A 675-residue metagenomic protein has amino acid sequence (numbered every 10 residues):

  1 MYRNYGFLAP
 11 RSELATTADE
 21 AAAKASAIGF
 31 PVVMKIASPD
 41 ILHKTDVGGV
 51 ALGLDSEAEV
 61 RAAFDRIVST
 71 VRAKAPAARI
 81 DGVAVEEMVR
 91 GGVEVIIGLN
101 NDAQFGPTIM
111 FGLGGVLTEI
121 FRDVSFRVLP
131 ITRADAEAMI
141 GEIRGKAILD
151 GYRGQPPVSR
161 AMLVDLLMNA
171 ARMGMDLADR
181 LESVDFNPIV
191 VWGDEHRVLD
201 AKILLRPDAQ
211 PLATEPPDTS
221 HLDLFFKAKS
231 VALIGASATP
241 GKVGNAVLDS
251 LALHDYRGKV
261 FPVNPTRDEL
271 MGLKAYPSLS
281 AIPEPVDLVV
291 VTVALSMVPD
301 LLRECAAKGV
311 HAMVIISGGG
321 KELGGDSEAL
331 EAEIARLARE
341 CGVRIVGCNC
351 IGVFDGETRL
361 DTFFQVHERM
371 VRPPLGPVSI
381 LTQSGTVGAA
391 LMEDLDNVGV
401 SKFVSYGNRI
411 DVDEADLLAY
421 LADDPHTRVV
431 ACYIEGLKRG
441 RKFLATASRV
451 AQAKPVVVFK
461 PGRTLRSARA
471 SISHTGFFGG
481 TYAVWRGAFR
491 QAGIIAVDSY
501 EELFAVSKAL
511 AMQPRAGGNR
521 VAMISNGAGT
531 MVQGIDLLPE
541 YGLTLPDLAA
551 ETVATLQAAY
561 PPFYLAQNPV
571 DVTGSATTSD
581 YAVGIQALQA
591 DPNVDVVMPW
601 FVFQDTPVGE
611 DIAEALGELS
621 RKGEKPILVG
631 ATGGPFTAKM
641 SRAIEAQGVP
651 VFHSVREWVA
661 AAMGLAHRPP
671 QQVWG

Functional and structural regions predicted by a protein language model:
M1-G675: Catalytic-core regions of core metabolic enzymes, especially those transforming organic acids/acyl-group intermediates
